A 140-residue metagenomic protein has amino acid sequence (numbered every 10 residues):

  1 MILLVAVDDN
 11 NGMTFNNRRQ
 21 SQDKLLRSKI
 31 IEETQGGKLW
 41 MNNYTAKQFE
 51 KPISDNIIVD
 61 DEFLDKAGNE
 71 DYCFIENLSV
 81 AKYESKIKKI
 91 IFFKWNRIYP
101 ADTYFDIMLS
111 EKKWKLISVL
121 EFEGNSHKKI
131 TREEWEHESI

Functional and structural regions predicted by a protein language model:
M1-E70, G124-S126, T131, H137-I140: N-terminal nucleotide/polyanion-binding subdomain common to many enzyme families
N10, N77-I140: Flexible, gly/pro- and Lys/Arg-enriched active-site loops
R18-Q20, I53, G68-Y72, E84 (+2 more regions): A short linear-motif detector with a strong N-terminal bias
W40, Y72-E76, I91: Structural motif
